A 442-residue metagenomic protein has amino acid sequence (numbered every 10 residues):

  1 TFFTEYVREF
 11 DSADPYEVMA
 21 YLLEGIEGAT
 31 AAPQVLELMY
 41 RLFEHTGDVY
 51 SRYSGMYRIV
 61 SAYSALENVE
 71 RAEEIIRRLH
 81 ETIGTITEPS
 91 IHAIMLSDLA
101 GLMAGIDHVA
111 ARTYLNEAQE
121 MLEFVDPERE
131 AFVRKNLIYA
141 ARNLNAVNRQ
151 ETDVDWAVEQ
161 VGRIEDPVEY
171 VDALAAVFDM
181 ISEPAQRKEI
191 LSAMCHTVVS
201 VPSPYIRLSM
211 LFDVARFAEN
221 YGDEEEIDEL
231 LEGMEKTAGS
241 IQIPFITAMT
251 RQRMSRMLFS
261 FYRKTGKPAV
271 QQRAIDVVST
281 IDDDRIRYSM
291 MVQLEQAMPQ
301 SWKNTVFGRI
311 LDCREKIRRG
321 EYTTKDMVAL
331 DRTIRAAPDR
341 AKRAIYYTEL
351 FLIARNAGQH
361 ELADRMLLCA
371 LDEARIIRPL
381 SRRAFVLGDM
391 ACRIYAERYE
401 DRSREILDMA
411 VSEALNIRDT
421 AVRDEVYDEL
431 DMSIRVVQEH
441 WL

Functional and structural regions predicted by a protein language model:
T1-L442: Non-catalytic tandem-repeat scaffold regions and their flanking low-complexity/translocation tails
